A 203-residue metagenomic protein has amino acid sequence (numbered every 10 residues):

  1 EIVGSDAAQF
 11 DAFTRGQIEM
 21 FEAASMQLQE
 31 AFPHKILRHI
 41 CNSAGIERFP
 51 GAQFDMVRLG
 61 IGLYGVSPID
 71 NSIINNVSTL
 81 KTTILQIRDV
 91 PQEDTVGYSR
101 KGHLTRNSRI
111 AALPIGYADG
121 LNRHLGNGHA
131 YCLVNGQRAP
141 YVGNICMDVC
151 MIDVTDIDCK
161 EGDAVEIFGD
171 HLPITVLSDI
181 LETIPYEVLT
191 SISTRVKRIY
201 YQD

Functional and structural regions predicted by a protein language model:
E1-T83, V90-P91: Active-site loop/helix belt of alpha/beta enzymes
D89-D203: C-terminal accessory subdomain/extension
